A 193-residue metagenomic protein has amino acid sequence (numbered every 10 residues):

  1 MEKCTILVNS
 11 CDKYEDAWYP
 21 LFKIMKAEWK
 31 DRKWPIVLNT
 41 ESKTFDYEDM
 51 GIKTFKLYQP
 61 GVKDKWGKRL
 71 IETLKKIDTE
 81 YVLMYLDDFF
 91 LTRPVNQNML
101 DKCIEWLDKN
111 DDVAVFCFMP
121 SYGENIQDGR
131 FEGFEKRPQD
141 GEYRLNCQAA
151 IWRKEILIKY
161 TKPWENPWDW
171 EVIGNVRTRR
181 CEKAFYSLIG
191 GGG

Functional and structural regions predicted by a protein language model:
M1-P20: N-proximal low-complexity "stem/linker" segments adjacent to membrane-targeting elements
K23-K33: Short, acidic, metal-binding catalytic loop of nucleotide-sugar glycosyltransferases
L38-V82, V95: Active-site-proximal specificity loops/subdomain of glycosyltransferases
E80-F90: Short beta-strand-to-loop acidic/aromatic patch adjacent to the donor-nucleotide binding site
R93-E124: Conserved donor-nucleotide/metal-binding helix-loop-beta segment in metal-dependent transferases, i.e., the alpha-helix
Q127-E142: Short, flexible, basic/aromatic active-site loop/helix in glycosyltransferases
R144-G193: Catalytic core and acceptor-binding pocket of nucleotide-sugar-dependent glycosyltransferases
